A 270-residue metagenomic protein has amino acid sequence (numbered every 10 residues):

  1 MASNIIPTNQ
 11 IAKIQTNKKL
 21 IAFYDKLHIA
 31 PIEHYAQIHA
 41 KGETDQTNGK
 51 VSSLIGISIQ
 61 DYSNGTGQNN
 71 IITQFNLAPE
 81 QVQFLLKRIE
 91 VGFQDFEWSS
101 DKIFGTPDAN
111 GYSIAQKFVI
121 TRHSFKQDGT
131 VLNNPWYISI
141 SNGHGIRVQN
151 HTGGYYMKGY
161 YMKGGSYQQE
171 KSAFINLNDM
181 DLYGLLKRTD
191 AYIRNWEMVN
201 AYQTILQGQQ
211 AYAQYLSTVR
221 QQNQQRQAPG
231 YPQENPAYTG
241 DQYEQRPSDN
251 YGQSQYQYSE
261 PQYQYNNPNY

Functional and structural regions predicted by a protein language model:
M1-A30, N200-Y270: Glycine- and charge-rich intrinsically disordered segments
A2-T73: N-terminal "first-domain core" detector
Q46-V51, F75-P79, G129-V131, E170-L182: Short, low-complexity cationic-aromatic patches
I59-A78, Y156-F174: A cross-kingdom feature marking solvent-exposed beta-strand/loop segments within repeated, beta-rich binding/scaffold
Q68-Q94: Compact, glycine/acidic-enriched structural inserts
G92-S100, N195: Pleckstrin homology
P107-Q169: Short, solvent-exposed interaction modules
Q149-R226: Mixed-charge, glycine-accented linear interaction segment located at domain edges/termini
